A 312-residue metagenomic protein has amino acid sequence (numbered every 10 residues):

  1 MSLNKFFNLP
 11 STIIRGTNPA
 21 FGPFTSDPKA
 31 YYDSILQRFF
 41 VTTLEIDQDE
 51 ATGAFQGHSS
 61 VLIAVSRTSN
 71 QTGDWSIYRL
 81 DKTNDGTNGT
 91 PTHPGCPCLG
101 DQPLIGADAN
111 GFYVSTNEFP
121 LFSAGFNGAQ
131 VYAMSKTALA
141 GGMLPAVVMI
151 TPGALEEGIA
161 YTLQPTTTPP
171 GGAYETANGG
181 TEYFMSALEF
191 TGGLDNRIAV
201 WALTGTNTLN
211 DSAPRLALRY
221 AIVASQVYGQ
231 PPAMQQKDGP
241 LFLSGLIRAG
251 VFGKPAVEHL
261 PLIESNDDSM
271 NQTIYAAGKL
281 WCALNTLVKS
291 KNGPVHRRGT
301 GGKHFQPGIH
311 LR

Functional and structural regions predicted by a protein language model:
M1-R312: C-terminal PAP-associated
